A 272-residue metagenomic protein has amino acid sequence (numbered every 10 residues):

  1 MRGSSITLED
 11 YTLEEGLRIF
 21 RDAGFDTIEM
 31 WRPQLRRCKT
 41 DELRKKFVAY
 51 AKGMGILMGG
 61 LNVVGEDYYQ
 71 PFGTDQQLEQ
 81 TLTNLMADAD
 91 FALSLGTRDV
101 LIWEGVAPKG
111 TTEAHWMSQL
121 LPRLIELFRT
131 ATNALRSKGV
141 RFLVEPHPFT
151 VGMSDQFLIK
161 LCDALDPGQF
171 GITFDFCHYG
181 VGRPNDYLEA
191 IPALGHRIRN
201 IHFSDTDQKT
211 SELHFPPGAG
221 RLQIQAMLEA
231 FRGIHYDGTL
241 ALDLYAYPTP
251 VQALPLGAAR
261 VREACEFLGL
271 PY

Functional and structural regions predicted by a protein language model:
M1, T7-G24, G96, D155-F174 (+1 more regions): Histidine-acidic metal/acid-base catalytic patches
S4-L8, W31-L35, V63-E66, G105-A107 (+4 more regions): Active-site beta-loop-alpha junctions enriched in small/polar residues
T12-E15, K52-G53, Q70-G171: Active-site acidic/histidine proton-transfer and metal-coordination neighborhood in alpha/beta enzyme cores
L13, R37-R44, T74-L82, E113-L121 (+4 more regions): Flexible, glycine- and charge-enriched loops at secondary-structure boundaries
I28-E29, G59-L61, V100-L101, I201 (+1 more regions): Hydrophobic residues within beta-strands of alpha/beta enzymes
E29-K52, A107-P108: Glycine-rich, proline-tolerant flexible connector loops at the mouths of alpha/beta enzymes
E42-G53, L124-L135, A190, A226-A230: Catalytic-core regions built around general acid/base machinery
D67-G73, P108-H115, G180-G182, K209-H214 (+1 more regions): A short acidic, helix-capping loop that chelates divalent metal ions and anchors anionic groups
